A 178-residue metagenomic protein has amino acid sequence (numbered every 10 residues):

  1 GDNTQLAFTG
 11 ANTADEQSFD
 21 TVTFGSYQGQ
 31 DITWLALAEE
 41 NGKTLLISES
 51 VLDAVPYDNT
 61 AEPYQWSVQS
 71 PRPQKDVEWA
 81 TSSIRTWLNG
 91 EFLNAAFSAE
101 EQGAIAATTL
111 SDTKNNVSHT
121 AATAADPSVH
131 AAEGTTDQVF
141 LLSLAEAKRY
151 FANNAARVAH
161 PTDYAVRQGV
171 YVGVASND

Functional and structural regions predicted by a protein language model:
N3-D178: Collagenous Gly-X-Y triple-helix signature in extracellular proteins
